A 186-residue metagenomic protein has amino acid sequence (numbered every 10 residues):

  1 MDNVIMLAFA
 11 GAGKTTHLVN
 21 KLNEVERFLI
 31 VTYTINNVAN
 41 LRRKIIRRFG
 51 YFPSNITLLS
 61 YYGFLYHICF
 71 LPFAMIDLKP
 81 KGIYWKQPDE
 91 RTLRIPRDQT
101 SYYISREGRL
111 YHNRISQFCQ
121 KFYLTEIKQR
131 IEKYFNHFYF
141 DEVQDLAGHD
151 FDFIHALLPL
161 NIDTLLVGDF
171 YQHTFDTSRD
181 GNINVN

Functional and structural regions predicted by a protein language model:
M1-N186: The feature marks helicase ATPase cores and/or their adjacent C-terminal helical subdomains in SF1/SF2/AAA+ helicases
